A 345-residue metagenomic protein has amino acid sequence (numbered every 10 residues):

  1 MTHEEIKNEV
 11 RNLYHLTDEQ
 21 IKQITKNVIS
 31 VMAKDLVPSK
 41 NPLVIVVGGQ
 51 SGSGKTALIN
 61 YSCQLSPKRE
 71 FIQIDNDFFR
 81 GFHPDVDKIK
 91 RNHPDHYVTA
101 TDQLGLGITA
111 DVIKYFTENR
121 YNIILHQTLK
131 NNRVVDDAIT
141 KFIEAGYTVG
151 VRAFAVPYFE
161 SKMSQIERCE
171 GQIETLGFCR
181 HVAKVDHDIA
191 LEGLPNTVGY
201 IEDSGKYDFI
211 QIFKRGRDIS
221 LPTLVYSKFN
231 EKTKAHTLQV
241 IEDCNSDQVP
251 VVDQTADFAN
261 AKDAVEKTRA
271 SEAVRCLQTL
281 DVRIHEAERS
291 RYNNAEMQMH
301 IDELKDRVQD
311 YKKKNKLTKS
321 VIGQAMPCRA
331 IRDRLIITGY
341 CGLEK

Functional and structural regions predicted by a protein language model:
E4-L36: N-terminal pre-Walker A segment at the start of P-loop NTPase domains
Q50-S51: The conserved Walker
K55: Conserved lysine of the Walker
L58: Hydrophobic positions on the alpha1 helix immediately C-terminal to the Walker A/P-loop
K68-T140: Conserved nucleotide-sensing/catalytic segment adjacent to the nucleotide-binding pocket in NTP-handling enzymes
I143-I166: Conserved phosphate-donor/acceptor-positioning beta-strand/loop module used by diverse small-molecule
M163-V308: Conserved GTP-binding G-domain of TRAFAC-class P-loop NTPases and closely related GTPase folds
L335-K345: Non-Sec secretion/translocation targeting segments of pathogen effectors
